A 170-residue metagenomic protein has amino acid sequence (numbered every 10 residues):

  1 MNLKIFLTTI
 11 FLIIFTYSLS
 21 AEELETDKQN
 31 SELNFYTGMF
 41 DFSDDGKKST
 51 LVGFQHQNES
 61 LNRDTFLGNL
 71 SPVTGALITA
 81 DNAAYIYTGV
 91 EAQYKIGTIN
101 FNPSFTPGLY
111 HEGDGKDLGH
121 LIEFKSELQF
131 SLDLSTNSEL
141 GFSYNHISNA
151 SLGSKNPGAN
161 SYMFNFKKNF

Functional and structural regions predicted by a protein language model:
M1-K28: Cleavable N-terminal export/targeting peptides
A21-N30, D44-D45, S60-L70, K95-F101 (+1 more regions): Short loop/turn motifs that connect adjacent beta-strands in outer-membrane beta-barrel proteins
E32-D41, L67-T79, N102-L109, S143-S148: Transmembrane beta-strand segments that form the barrel wall of outer-membrane beta-barrel proteins
F40-T50, A76-Y87, D114-L121, S151-A159: Solvent-exposed loop/turn segments connecting transmembrane beta-strands in outer-membrane beta-barrel proteins
K48-F54, L132, P157-F170: Outer-membrane beta-barrel "beta-signal"
H56-N58, A92-Y94, L132, H146 (+1 more regions): Residue-level signature of outer-membrane beta-barrel architecture
D81-F105: Helix-adjacent hinge/juxtasegments
I99-E127: Mid-chain, well-packed structural core segment of small domains
